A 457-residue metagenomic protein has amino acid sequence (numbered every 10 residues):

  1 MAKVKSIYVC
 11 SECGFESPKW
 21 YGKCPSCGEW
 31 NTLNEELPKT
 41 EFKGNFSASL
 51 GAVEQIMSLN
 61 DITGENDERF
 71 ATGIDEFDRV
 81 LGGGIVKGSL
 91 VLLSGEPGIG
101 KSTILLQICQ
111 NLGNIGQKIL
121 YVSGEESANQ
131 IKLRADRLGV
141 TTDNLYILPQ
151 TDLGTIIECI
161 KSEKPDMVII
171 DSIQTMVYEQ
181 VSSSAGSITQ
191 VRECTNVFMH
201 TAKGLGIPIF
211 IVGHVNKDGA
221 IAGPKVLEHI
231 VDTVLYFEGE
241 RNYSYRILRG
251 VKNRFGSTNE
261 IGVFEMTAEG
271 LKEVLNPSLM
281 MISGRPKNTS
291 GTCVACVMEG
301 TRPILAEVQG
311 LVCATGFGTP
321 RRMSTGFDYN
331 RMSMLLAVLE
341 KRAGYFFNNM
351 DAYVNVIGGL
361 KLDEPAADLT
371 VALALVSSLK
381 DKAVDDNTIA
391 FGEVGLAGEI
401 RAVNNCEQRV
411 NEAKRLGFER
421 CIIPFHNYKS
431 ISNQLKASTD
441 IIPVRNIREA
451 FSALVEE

Functional and structural regions predicted by a protein language model:
A2-E12, E16-R79, V86-L92, I99-L106 (+8 more regions): Peripheral, non-AAA+ core regions of ATP-driven protein-machinery
E96, G124: P-loop (Walker A) phosphate-binding loop of NTP-binding proteins
I119-S123: Conserved RecA-like ASCE P-loop NTPase motor core of nucleic-acid helicases/translocases
A128: Divalent metal-dependent catalytic cores for phosphoryl transfer on phosphate-bearing substrates
